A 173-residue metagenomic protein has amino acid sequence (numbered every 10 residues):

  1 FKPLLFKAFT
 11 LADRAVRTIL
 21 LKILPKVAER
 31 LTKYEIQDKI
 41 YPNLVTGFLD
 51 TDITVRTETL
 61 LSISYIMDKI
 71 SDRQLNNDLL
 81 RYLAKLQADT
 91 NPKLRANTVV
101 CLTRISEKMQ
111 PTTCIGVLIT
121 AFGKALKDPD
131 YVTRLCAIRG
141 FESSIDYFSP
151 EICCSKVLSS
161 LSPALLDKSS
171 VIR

Functional and structural regions predicted by a protein language model:
F1-K26, R30-T32, Q37-D38, N43 (+2 more regions): Core solenoid repeat modules with strong leucine/isoleucine-rich periodicity, prominently canonical LRR arrays but also
F1-L5, K33-P42, D72-R81, P111-I119 (+1 more regions): Core helices of alpha-solenoid repeat scaffolds
L5-F9, I23-L31, G47-F48, S62-I70 (+5 more regions): Hydrophobic residues within the alpha-helices of tandem HEAT/HEAT-like
R14-A15, Y34, T51-T54, R73 (+3 more regions): Alpha-helix N-cap/helix-start positions at coil->helix boundaries
L24-V27, I36, I40, V55 (+6 more regions): Fold-core signature of tandem repeat domains
I115-R173: Alpha-solenoid helical-repeat scaffold
